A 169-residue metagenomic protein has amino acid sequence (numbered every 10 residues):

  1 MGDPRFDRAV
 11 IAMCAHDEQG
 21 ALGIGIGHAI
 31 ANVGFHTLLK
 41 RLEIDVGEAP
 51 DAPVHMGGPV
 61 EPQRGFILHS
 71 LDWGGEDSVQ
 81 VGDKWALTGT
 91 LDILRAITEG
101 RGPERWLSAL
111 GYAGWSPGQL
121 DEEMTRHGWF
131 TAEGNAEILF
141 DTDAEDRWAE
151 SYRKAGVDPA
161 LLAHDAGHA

Functional and structural regions predicted by a protein language model:
M1-S108, Y112-A169: A short aromatic-anchored loop/beta-hairpin motif
